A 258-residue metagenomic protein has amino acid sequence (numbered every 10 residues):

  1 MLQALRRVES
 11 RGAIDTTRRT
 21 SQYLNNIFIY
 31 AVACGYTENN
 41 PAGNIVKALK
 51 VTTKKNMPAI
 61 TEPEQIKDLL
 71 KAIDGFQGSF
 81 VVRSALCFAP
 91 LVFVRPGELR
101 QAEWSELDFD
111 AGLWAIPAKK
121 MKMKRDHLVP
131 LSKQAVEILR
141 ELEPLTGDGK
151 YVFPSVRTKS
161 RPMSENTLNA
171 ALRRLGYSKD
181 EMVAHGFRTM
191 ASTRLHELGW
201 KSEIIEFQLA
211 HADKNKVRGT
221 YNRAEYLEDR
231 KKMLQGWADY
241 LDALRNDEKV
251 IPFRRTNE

Functional and structural regions predicted by a protein language model:
M1, I66-L69, L107, L168 (+1 more regions): Hydrophobic/aromatic residues in well-formed alpha-helices
R7-Y23, A33-A102, D110, M121-R125 (+2 more regions): Basic, Lys/Arg- and aromatic-enriched nucleic-acid-binding interface segment
I27-A31, L142, L195, L241: Hydrophobic recognition helices of helix-based DNA-binding modules
N39, E106-L113, K179-E181, L198-N222 (+2 more regions): Short, polar N-cap/turn motifs at the start of nucleic acid-interacting alpha helices
G43-N44, N56, A111-K119, V152-P154 (+3 more regions): Short functional hotspots where side chains directly engage DNA or cofactors
K67, K71-R83, V92, V129 (+5 more regions): Short, basic (Lys/Arg/His-rich) helix/loop patches that form interaction surfaces in the mid-to-C-terminal regions
K122, K133-G149, P154-S160, D213-K216 (+1 more regions): C-terminal secondary-structure termini that scaffold catalytic or DNA-interacting sites
